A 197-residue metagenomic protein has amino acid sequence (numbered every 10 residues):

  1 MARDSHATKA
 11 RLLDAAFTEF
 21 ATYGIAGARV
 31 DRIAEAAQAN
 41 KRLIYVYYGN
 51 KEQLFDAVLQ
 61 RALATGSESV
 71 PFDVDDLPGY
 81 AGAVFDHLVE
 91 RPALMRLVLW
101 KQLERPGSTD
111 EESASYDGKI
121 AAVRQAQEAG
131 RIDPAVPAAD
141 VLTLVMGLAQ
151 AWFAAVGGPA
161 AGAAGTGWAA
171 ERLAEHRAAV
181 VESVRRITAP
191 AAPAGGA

Functional and structural regions predicted by a protein language model:
R11, A15-Q53, A57: Helix-turn-helix
D14, V74-L103, S113-A114, A139-M146 (+1 more regions): Amphipathic alpha-helical segments that line or abut small-molecule/effector binding pockets and mediate allosteric
A15, E19-T22, T65-S69, L148 (+1 more regions): Solvent-exposed, amphipathic alpha-helical segments
T22-A26, R91, A129: Short coil/turn segments at alpha/beta junctions that flank glycine-rich nucleotide-binding fingerprints
D56-A83, Y116, V123: Amphipathic alpha-helical linker/stalk segments
S67, P71, R105-R131, A139-D140 (+1 more regions): Amphipathic alpha-helical packing segments from all-alpha helical-bundle domains
D86-E90, A121-A129, L148-A197: C-terminal peripheral helix-coil segments that are non-catalytic and often amphipathic
R96-V98, T109-E111, A135, A161 (+1 more regions): Short, hydrophobic secondary-structure boundary micro-motifs
